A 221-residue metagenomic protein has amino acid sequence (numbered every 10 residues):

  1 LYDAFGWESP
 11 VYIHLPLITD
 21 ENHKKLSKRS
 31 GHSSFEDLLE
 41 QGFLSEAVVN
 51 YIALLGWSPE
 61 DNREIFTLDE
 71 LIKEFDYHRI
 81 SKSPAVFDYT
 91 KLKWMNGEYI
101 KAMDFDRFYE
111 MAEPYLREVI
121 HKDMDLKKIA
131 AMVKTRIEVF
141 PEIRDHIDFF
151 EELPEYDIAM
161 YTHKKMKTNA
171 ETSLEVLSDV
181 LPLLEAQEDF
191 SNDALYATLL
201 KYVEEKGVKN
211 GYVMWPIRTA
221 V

Functional and structural regions predicted by a protein language model:
L1-I100, W215-V221: Alpha-helical recognition segments enriched in aromatics with Gly/Pro capping that present substrate-recognition
E40, P84, D125, K206-V213: Secondary-structure capping and boundary motifs in well-ordered enzyme cores
E70, W94, K128, M132 (+2 more regions): Amphipathic alpha-helical interaction segments
F105-K206: Small-residue-rich helix-loop
L199-V221: Conserved glycine-rich FAD pyrophosphate-binding loop
